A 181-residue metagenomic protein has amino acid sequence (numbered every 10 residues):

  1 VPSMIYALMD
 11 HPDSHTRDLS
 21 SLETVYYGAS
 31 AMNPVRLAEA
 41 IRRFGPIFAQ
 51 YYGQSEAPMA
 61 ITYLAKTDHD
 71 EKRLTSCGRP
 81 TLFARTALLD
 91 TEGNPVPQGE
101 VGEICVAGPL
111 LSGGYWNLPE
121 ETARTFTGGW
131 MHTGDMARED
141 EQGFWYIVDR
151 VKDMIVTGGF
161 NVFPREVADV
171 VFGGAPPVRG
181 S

Functional and structural regions predicted by a protein language model:
V1, G108, G113-G114, E121 (+1 more regions): AMP-binding/adenylate-forming catalytic core of the ANL superfamily
M4-I5, M32, L111: Alpha-helix capping/helix-boundary segments
Y6, A57, N94, G102 (+3 more regions): Glycine-centered loop/turn positions within well-structured domains that cap or flank conserved ligand/cofactor-binding
M9-K72, R85, E92-P95: Gly/Ser/Thr-rich phosphate-binding loop
A29, G53, G78, G93 (+3 more regions): Active-site glycine-centered loops adjacent to acidic/histidine catalytic or metal-binding residues that shape
A38, T75, E120, D169: Active-site phosphate/pyrophosphate- and oxyanion-stabilizing loops and adjacent acidic/basic residues in soluble
R79-F83, N94-T125, F160-V162: Conserved ATP/PPi-binding loop(s) of AMP-dependent carboxylate-activating enzymes
L89-D90, T133, E139: Hydrophobic alpha-helical segments, especially N-terminal targeting/anchoring helices
